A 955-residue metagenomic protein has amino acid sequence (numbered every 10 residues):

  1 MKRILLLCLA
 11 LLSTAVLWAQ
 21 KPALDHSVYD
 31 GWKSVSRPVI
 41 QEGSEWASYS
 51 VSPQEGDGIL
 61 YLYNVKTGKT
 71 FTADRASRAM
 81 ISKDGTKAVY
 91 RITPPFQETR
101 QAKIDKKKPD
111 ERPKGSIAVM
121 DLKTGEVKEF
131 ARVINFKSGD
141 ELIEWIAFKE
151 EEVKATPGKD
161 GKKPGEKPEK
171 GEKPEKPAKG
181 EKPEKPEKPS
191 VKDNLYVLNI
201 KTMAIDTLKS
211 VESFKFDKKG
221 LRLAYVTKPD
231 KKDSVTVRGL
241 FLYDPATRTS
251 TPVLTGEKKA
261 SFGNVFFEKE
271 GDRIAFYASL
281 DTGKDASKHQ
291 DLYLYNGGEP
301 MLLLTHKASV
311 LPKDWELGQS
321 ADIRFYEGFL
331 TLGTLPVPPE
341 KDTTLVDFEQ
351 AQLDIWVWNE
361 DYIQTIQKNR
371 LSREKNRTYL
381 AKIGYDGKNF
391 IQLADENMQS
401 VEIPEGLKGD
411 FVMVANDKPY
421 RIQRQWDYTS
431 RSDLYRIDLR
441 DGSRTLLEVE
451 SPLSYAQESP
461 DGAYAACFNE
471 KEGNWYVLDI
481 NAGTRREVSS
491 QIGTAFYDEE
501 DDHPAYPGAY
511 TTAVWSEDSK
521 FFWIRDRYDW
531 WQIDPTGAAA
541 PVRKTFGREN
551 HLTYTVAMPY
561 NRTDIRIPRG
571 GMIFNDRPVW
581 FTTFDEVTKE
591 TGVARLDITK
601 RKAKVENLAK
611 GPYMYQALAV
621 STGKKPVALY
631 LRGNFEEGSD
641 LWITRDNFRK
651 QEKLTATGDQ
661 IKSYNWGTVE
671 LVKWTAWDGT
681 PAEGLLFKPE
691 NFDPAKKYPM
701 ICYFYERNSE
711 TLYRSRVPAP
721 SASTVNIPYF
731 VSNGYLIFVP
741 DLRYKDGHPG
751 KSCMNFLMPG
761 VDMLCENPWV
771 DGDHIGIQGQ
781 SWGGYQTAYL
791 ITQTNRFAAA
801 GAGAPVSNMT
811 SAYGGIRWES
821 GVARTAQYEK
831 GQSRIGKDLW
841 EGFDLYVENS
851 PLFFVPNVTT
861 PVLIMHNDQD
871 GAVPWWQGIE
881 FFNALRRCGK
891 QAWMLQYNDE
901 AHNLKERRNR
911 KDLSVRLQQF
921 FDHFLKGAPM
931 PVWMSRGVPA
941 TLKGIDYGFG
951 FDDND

Functional and structural regions predicted by a protein language model:
M1-I4: Positively charged n-region of N-terminal signal peptides that target proteins for export
L7-L12, A19-A628, G633-S639, I643 (+2 more regions): Beta-propeller folds
D230-K231, A260, D281-G283, N691 (+3 more regions): Short strand->helix junction
A381, I391, M413, R486 (+6 more regions): Hydrophobic/aromatic beta-strand patches that form the interior of the parallel beta-sheet core in alpha/beta enzyme
D417, F584, G633, Y703-R707 (+2 more regions): Glycine-rich His-Gly loop
Q491-E500, F648-R649, T655-H774, Q778-Q780 (+1 more regions): Cap/lid segment of the alpha/beta-hydrolase catalytic domain
R716-D955: Active-site-proximal cap/loop segments of hydrolase catalytic domains
